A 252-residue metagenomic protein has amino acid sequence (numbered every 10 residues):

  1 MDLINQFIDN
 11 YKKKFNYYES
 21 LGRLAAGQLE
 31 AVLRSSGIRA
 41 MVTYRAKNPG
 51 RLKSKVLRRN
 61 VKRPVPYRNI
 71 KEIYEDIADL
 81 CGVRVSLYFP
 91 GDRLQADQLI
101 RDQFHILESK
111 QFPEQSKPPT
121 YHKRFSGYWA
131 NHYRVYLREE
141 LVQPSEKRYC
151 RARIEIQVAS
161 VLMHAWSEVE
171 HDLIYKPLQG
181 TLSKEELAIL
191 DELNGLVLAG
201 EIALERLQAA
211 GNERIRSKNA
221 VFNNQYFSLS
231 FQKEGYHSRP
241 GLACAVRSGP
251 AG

Functional and structural regions predicted by a protein language model:
M1-L80, L87, G91, A220 (+2 more regions): Charge-rich, low-complexity segments
M1-Y17, C150-G252: An acidic, glycine-/histidine-flanked metal-binding catalytic module
L52-R63, S126-R134, Q225-H237: Short, charged low-complexity intrinsically disordered segments located at boundaries of structured domains
Y74, S86-R206: Long beta-strand-rich cores associated with HINT superfamily self-processing modules
